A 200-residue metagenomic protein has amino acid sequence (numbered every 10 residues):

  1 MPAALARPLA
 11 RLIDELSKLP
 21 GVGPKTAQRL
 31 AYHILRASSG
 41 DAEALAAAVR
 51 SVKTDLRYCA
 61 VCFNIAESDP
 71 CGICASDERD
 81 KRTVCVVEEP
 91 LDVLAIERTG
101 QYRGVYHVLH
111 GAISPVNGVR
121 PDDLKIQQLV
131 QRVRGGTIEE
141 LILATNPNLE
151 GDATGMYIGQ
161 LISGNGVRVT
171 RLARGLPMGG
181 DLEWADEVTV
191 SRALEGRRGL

Functional and structural regions predicted by a protein language model:
M1-A4, A37, D41, N117-P121 (+2 more regions): Catalytic cores of large soluble enzymes that bind and process phosphate-bearing ligands
P2-L9, K18, A31-V93: Cys/His-rich Zn2+-binding cysteine-cluster or related metal-binding knuckle/ribbon modules and their
A10-S17, A37, N64-I65, D77 (+3 more regions): S-adenosyl-L-methionine-dependent methyltransferase catalytic core, i.e., the SAM/SAH-binding region
I13, Q28-A31: Alpha-helical structural signal
S17, L35, R50, F63 (+9 more regions): Signal for well-folded cores of large energy- and translation-related assemblies
A27, A75-T145: Extended interfacial segments that mediate partner engagement and assembly in macromolecular machines
R103, V130-I142, N146-L200: Long C-terminal interaction/binding lobes of large macromolecular proteins
